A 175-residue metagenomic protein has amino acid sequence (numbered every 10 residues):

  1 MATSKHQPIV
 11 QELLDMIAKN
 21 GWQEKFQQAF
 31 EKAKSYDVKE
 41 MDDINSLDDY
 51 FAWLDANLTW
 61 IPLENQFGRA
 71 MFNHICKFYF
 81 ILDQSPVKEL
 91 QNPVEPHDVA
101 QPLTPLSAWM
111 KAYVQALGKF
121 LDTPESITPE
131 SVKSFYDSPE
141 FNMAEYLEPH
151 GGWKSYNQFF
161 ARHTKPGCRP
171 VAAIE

Functional and structural regions predicted by a protein language model:
M1-I44: Generic N-terminal leader/targeting and pre-domain segments
I44, D48-I174: Extended, domain-scale alpha-helical bundle/helix-rich regions
